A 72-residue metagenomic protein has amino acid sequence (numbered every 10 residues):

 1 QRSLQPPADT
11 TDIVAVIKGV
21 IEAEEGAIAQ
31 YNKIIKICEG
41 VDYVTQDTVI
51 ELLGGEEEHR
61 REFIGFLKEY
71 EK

Functional and structural regions predicted by a protein language model:
Q1-K72: Iron-associated oxidoreductase/ferritin-like identity signal
